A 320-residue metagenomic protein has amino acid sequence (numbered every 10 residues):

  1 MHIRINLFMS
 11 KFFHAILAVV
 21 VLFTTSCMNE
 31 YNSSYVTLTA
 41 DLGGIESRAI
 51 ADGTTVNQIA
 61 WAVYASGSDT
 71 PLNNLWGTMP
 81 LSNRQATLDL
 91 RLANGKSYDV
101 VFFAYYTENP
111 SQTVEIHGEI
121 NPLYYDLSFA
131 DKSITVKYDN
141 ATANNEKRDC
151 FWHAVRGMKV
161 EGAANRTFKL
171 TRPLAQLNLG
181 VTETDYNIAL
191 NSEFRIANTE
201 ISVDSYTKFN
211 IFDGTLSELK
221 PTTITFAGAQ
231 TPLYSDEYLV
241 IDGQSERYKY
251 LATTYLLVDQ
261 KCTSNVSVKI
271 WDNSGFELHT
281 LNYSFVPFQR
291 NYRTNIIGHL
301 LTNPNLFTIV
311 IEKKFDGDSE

Functional and structural regions predicted by a protein language model:
M1-S10: N-terminal secretory signal peptides that target proteins for export/translocation
S10-A18: Sec-dependent signal peptide recognition, specifically the positively charged N-region followed immediately by
F23-S26: C-terminal motif of bacterial Sec signal peptides marking the signal peptidase cleavage site
M28-Y31: Bacterial signal peptide processing site
S34-N187: Short, low-hydrophobicity acidic/polar segments
T167-A175, T253-Q260, L300: Conserved "repeat-terminator" motif of extracellular CCP/Sushi domains
K169, Q176-Y248: Short helix-loop boundary/capping segments
T263-E320: Hydrophilic extracytoplasmic domains
